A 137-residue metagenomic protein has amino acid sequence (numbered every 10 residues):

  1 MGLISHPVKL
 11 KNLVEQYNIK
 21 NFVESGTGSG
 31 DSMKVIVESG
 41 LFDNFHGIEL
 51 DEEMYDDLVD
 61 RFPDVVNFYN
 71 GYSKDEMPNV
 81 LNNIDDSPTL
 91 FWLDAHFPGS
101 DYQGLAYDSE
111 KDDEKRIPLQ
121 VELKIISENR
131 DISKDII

Functional and structural regions predicted by a protein language model:
M1-L90, H96-I137: A short alpha-helical cap/connector motif
